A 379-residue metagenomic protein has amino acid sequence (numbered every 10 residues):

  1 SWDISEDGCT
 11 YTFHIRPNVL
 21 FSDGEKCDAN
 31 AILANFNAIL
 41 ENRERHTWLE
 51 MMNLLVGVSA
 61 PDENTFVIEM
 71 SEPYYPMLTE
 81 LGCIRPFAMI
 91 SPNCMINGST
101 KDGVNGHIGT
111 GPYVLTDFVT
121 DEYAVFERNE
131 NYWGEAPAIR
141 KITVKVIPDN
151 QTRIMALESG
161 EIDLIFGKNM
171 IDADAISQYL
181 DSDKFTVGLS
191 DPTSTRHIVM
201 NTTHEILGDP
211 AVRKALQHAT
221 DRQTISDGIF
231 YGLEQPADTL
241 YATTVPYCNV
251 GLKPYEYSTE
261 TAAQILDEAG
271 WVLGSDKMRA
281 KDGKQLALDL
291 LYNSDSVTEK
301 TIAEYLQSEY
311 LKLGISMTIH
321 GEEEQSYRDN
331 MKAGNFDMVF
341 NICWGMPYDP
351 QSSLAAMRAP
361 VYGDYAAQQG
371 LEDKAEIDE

Functional and structural regions predicted by a protein language model:
W2-R45, V67, D149, A156 (+1 more regions): Aromatic- and charge-enriched surface segment that lines or borders ligand/interaction sites
D3, D7, T12-H14, L49-C94: Surface-exposed binding/hinge segments that line and control ligand-binding clefts or catalytic entry sites
T10-F13, I32-N35, F66-I68, G111-V114 (+5 more regions): Short, well-ordered beta-strand elements
G82-P137, K141, T259-E268: Gly/Pro-rich hinge or "lid" segments in bacterial periplasmic/extracellular proteins
K101-V104, N129-A175, E304-Q307, S316-T318 (+1 more regions): Ligand-site clamp/hinge motif
T120, V272-G345, Q369: Ligand/substrate-recognition segments at binding pockets and active sites
E127-R128, G208-S308, K374-A375: Append "and occasionally in soluble cytosolic enzymes with long acidic Gly/Pro-rich linkers
Q264, K312, S316-Y327, S352-E379: Extracytoplasmic/peripheral linker and loop segments enriched in polar/acidic and small residues with frequent Thr/Pro
